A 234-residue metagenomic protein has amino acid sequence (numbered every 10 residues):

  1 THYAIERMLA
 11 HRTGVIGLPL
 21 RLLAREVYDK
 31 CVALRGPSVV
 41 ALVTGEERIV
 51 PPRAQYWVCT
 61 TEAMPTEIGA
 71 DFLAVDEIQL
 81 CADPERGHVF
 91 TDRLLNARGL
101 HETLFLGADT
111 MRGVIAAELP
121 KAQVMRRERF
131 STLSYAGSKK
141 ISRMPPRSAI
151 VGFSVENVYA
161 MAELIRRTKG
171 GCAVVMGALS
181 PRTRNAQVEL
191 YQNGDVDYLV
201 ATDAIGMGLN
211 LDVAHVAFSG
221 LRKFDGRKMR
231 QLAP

Functional and structural regions predicted by a protein language model:
T1-G14, D29-L34: Walker A/P-loop NTP-binding motif
R12-V27, T103-L106, R143-T168, C172-M176: Conserved strand-helix element at the start of the C-terminal RecA-like helicase core
V32-D71: Inter-Walker segment of RecA-like/P-loop motor cores
R35-E46, M125, K169-P181: Conserved RecA-like helicase motor-core motifs
T60-T61, D76-I78, G220: Walker B catalytic acidic pair
T66-G69, Q79-T91, D203, L209-D212: Conserved ATPase-coupling elements of RecA-like P-loop NTPase cores
Q79-S134: Post-DEXD/H (motif II) to motif III coupling segment of the RecA-like Helicase ATP-binding lobe
T168-P181, N185-P234: Conserved RecA-like helicase motor core of SF1/SF2 enzymes
